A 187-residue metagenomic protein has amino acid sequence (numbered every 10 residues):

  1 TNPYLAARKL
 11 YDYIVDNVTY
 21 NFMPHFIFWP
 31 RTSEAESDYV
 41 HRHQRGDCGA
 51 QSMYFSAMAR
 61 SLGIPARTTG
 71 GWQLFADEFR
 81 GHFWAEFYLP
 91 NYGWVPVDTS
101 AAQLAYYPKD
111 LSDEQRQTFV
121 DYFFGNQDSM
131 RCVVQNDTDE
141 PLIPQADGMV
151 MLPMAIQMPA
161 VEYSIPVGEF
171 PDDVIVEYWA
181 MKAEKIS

Functional and structural regions predicted by a protein language model:
T1-H43, M154-Q157, Y163-K185: Secondary-structure boundary elements
N2-A6, V40-Q51, D77, A101: Extracytoplasmic/periplasmic, Sec-exported soluble proteins
A50-D147: Hydrophobic/aromatic-rich core segments of domains that either
D110, T118-S187: Low-complexity, Gly/Ser/Thr/Pro-rich intrinsically disordered linker/tail segments
